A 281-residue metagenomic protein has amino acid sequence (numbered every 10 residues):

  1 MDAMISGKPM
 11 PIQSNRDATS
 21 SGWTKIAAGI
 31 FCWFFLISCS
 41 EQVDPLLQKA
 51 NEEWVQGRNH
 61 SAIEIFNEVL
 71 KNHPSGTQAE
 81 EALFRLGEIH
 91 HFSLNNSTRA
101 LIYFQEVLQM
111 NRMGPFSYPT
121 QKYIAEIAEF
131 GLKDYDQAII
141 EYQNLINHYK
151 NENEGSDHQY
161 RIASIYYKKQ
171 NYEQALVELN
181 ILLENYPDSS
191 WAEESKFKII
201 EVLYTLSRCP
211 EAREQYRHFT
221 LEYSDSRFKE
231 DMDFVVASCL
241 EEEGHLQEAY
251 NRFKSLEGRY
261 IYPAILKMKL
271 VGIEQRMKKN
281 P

Functional and structural regions predicted by a protein language model:
M1-I37: Sec-dependent bacterial lipoprotein signal peptides
A3-M4, P9, F35-P281: Acidic, polar-rich low-complexity tracts and alpha-helical solenoid repeat scaffolds
